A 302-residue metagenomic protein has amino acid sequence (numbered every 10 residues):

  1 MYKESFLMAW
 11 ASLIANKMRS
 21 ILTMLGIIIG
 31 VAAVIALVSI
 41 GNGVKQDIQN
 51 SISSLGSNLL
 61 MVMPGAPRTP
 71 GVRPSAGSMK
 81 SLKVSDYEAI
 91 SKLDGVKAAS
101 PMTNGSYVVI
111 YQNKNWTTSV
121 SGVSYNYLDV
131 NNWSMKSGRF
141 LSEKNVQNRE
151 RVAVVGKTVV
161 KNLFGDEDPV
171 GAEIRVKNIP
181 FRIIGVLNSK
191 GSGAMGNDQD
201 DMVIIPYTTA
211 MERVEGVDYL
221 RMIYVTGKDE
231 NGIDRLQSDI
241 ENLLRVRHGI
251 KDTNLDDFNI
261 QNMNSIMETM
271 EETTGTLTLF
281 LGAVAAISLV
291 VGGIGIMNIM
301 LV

Functional and structural regions predicted by a protein language model:
M1-I29: N-terminal Sec/SRP start-transfer signal
S12, A33-G41, T278-V302: A hydrophobic alpha-helix feature that marks transmembrane segments and, especially, their cytosolic C-terminal ends
M18-Q46, G292: Short, strongly hydrophobic transmembrane alpha-helices
N42-S119, N126-D129, N162, M211-E212 (+2 more regions): Hydrophobic, regular-secondary-structure patches
I48, Q237-I240, K251-A285: Peri-transmembrane interface segments
L55-L59, G77, L82-S85, D94 (+10 more regions): Extracytoplasmic
N126-L141, E150-K251: Mid-to-C-terminal secondary-structure elements that act as membrane-proximal/extracytoplasmic interface segments
